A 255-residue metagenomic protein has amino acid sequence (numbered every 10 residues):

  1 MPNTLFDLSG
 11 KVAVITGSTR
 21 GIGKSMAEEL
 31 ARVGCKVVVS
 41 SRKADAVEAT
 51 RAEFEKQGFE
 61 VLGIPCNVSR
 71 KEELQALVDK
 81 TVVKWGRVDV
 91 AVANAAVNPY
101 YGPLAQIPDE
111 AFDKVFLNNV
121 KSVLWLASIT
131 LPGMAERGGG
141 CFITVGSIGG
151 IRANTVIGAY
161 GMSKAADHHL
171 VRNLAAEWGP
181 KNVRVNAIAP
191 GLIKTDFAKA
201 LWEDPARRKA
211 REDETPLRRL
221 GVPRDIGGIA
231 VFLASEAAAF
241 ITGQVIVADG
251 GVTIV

Functional and structural regions predicted by a protein language model:
P2-L5, N98-Y101, R152, A230-V231 (+1 more regions): Short C-terminal tail/terminal secondary-structure segment of NAD(P)H-dependent dehydrogenase/reductase domains
V12, T19-G21: Conserved glycine-rich cofactor-binding loop
G102-L104, P108-F116, R211: Substrate-binding pocket helix/loop in short-chain dehydrogenase/reductase
A127, S163, V171: Active-site helix of classical SDR
P132, A176-P180, A239: Alpha-helical segment proximal to the catalytic Tyr-Lys
S147: Residue(s) in the substrate-gating loop at a strand-loop-helix junction that position the organic substrate next
T215-I226, A237: A conserved structural motif in NAD(P)-dependent oxidoreductases
